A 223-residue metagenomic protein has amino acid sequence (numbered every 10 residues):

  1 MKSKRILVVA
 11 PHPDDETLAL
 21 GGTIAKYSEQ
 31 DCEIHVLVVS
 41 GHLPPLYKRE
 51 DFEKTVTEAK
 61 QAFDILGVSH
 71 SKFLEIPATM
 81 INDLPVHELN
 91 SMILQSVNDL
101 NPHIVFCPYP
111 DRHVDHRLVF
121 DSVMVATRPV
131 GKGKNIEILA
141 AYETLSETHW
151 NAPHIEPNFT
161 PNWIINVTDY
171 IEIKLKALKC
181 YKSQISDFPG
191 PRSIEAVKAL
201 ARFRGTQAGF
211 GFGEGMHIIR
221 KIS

Functional and structural regions predicted by a protein language model:
M1-V9, Q30, E50, D64 (+2 more regions): Metal-dependent de-N-acetylase/amidase catalytic core
K4-E50: ATP-dependent adenylation/pyrophosphate-handling site
A19, K54, E88: Short, conserved clusters of charged catalytic residues that mark active-site and nucleotide-handling motifs
G22, K54-E58, D121: A general alpha-helical scaffold signature found inside nucleotide-binding enzyme cores
V38, E75-P77: Residue-level recognition of beta-strand->loop/alpha-helix junctions
S40-S71: Short, surface-exposed acidic-centric catalytic microdomains
